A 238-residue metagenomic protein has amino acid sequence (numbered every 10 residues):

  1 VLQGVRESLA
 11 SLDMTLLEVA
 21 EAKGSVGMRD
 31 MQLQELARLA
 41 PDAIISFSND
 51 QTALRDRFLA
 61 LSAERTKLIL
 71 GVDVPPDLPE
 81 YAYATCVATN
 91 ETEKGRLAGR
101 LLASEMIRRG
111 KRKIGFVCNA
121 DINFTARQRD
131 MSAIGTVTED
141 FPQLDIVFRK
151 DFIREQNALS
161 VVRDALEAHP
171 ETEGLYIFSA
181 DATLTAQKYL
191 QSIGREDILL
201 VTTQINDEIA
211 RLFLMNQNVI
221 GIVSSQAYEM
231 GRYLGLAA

Functional and structural regions predicted by a protein language model:
V1-D30: Amphipathic helical "hinge" segments at domain boundaries
V5, R96-R149, A238: An alpha-beta-alpha
E7, P76-P79, A103, T136-D140 (+2 more regions): Non-catalytic structural scaffold of enzyme domains
L12-M14, A40-A43, A63-K67, Y81-A82 (+5 more regions): Loop/turn elements at helix/coil->beta-strand transitions in domains of secreted/extracellular proteins
R29, L33-A37, D42-A63, A133 (+1 more regions): Hydrophobic alpha-helical
D50-E93, N206-N216: Flexible loop/hinge segments that line or gate small-molecule binding clefts
C86-K113, A158-L159, I205-A210, S225-A238: Hydrophobic alpha-helical segments within soluble ligand-binding/sensing domains
